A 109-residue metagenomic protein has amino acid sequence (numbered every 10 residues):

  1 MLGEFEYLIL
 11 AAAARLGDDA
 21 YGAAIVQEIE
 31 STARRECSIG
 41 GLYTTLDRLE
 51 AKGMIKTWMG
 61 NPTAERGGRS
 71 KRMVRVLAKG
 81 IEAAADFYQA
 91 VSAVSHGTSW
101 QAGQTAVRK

Functional and structural regions predicted by a protein language model:
L2-G41: N-terminal helix-turn-helix DNA-binding core of bacterial DNA-binding proteins
L16-G17, V26, N61, A84 (+1 more regions): Generic helix-packing signal
L42-K52: Basic amphipathic alpha-helical segments that dock to polyanions
K52-G67: Beta-hairpin "wing" of winged helix-turn-helix
S70: Exposed loop/turn and edge beta-strand positions of beta-sandwich/beta-sheet ligand-binding modules
K79-K109: Amphipathic alpha-helical dimerization/coiled-coil segments that flank or bridge DNA-binding/regulatory modules
